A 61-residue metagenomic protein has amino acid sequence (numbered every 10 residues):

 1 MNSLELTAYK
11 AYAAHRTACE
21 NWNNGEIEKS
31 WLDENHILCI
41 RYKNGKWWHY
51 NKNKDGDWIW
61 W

Functional and structural regions predicted by a protein language model:
M1-C39, K43, W47-W61: Cysteine-centric segments in proteins
